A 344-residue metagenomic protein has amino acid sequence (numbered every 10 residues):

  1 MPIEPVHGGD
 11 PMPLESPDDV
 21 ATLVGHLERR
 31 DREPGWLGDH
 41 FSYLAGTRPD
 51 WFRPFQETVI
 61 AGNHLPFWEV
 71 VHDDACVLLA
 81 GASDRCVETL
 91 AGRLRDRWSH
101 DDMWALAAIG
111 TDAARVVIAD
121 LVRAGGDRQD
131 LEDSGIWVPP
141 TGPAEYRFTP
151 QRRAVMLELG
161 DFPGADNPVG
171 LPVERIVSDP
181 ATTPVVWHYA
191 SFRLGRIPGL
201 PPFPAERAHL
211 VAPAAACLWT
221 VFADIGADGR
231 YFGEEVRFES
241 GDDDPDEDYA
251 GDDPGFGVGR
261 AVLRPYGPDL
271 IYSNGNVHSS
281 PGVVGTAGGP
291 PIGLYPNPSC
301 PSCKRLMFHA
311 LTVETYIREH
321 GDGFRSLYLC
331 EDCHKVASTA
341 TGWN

Functional and structural regions predicted by a protein language model:
M1-N344: Preference for intrinsically disordered or flexible, low-complexity segments and adjacent hinge/connector residues
